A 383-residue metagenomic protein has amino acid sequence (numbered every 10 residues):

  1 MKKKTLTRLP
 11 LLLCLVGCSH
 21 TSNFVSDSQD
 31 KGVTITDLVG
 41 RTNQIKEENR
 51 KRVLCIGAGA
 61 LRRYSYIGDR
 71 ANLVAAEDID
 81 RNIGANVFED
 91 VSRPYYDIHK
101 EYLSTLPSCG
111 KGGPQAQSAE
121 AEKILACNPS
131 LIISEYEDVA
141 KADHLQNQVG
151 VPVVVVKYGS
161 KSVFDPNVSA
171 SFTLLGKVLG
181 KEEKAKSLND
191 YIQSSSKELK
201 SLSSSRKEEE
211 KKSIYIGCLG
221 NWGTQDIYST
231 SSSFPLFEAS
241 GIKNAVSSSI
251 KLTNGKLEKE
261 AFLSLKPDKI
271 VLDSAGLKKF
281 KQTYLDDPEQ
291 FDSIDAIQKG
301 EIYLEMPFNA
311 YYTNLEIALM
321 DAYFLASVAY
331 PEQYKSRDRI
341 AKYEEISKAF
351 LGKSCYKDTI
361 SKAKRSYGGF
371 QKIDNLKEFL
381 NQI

Functional and structural regions predicted by a protein language model:
K4-S22: Sec-dependent N-terminal signal peptides of Gram-positive bacterial secreted proteins and lipoproteins
C18-S65, E183-G217, V328, R337-I383: Bacterial Sec-exported substrate-binding components of ABC uptake systems
L54-I56, V74-E77, L131-E135, V153-V156 (+4 more regions): Structural recognition of the beta-strand scaffold that forms the well-ordered cores of secreted hydrolase catalytic
G57, L61-K123, L131, Y136-E137 (+1 more regions): A short, structured surface patch at a secondary-structure boundary
E77-D80, K141-E182, L277-A341: Charged, glycine-enriched surface loops/patches that mediate electrostatic binding to polyanionic ligands
R81-V87, Q115, D138-H144, V156-L174 (+1 more regions): Extracytoplasmic ligand-binding site segments that recognize negatively charged/polar headgroups
S118-P129, L257-K266: Short helices/loops that flank or line small-molecule/ion binding pockets
D226-T253: Alpha-helical, coiled-coil/dimerization segments enriched in small aliphatic residues
